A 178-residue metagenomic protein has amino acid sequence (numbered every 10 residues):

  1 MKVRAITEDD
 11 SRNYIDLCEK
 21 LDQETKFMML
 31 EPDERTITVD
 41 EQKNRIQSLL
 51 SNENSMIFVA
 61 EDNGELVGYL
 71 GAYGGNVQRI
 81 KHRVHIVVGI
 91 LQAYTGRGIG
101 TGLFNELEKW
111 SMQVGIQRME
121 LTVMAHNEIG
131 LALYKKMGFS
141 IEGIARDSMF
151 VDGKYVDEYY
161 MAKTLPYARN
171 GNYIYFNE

Functional and structural regions predicted by a protein language model:
K2-D16: A short beta-loop-alpha structural element at the N-terminal edge of CoA-dependent acyl/N-acetyltransferase catalytic
E8-D9, D22, E34-A93, F104 (+2 more regions): Acetyl-CoA-dependent GNAT
K26-D33: A short, aromatic/hydrophobic, helix- or strand-capping loop or linear motif that either lines the entrance/gate
V59, G71, H85-G89, R118-T122 (+3 more regions): Conserved beta-strand segments that form the floor/walls of ligand-binding pockets within enzyme and binding domains
R97, T101, Q113, H126-I144: Conserved active-site alpha-helix within GNAT-family acetyltransferase domains
F104, S111-T122: Conserved GNAT acetyl-CoA-binding A-motif
E120-M124, K135, S140-V156: Conserved catalytic-core motifs of GNAT/GCN5-like acyltransferases
K154-E178: Terminal substrate-recognition subdomain of acyl/acetyltransferases
